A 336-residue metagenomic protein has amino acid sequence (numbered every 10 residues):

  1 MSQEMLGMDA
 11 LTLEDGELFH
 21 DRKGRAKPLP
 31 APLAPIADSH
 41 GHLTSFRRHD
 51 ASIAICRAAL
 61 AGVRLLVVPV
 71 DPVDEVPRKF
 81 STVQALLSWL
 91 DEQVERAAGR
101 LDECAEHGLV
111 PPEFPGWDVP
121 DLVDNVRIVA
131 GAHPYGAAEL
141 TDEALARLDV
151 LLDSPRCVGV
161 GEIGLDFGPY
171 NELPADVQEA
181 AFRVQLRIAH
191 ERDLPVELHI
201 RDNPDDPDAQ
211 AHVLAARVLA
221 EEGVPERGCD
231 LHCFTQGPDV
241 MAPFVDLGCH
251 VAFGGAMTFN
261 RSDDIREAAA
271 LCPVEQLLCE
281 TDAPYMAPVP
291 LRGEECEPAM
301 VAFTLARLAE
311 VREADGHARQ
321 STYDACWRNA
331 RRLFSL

Functional and structural regions predicted by a protein language model:
M1-L336: Mid-domain alpha/beta scaffold segments of enzyme catalytic cores
